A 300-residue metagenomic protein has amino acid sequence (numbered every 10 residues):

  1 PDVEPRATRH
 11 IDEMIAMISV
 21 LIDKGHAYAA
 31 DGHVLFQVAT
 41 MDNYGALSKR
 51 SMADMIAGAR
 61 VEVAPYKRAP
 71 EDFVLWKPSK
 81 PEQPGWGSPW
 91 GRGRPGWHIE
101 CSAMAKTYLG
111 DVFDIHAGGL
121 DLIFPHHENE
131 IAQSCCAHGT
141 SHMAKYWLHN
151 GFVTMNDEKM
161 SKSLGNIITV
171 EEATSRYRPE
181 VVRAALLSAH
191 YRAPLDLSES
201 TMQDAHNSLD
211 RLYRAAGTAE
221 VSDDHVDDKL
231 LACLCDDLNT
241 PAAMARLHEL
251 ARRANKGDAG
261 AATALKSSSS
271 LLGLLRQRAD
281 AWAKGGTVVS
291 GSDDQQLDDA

Functional and structural regions predicted by a protein language model:
P1, D23, L238-P241: Short, well-ordered coil/turn segments that N-cap beta-strands
P1-A7: Divalent metal-dependent hydrolysis catalytic cores, especially in the metallo-beta-lactamase
A7, I123, S290-D293: Alpha-helix initiation/capping motif
T8, A39, Q277: Short loop/turn motifs enriched for small/polar and acidic residues
R9-E13, A243: An acidic site on a long C-lobe helix of protein kinase domains
D12-S222: Alpha-helical recognition segments enriched in aromatics with Gly/Pro capping that present substrate-recognition
K159-A300: Structural preference for alpha-helix termini/caps and helix-kink/transition segments
